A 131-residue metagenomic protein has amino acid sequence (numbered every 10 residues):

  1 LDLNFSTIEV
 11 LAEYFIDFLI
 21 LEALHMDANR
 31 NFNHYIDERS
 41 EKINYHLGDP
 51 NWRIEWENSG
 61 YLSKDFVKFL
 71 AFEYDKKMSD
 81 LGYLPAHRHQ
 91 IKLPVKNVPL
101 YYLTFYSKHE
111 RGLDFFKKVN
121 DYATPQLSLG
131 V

Functional and structural regions predicted by a protein language model:
L1-V131: Class I S-adenosyl-L-methionine-dependent methyltransferase catalytic core
